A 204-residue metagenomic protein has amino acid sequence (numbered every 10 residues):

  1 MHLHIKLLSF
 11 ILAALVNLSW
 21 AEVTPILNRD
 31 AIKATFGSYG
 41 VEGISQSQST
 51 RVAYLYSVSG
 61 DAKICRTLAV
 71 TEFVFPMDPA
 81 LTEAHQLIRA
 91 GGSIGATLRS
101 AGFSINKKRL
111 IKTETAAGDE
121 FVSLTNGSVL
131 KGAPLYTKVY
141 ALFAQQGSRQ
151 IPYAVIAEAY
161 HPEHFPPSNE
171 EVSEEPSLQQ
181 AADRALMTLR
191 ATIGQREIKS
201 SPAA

Functional and structural regions predicted by a protein language model:
H2-F10: Sec-dependent signal peptide recognition, specifically the positively charged N-region followed immediately by
W20-A204: Composition-driven recognition of glycine/serine/threonine/acidic- and proline-rich low-complexity segments and repeats
